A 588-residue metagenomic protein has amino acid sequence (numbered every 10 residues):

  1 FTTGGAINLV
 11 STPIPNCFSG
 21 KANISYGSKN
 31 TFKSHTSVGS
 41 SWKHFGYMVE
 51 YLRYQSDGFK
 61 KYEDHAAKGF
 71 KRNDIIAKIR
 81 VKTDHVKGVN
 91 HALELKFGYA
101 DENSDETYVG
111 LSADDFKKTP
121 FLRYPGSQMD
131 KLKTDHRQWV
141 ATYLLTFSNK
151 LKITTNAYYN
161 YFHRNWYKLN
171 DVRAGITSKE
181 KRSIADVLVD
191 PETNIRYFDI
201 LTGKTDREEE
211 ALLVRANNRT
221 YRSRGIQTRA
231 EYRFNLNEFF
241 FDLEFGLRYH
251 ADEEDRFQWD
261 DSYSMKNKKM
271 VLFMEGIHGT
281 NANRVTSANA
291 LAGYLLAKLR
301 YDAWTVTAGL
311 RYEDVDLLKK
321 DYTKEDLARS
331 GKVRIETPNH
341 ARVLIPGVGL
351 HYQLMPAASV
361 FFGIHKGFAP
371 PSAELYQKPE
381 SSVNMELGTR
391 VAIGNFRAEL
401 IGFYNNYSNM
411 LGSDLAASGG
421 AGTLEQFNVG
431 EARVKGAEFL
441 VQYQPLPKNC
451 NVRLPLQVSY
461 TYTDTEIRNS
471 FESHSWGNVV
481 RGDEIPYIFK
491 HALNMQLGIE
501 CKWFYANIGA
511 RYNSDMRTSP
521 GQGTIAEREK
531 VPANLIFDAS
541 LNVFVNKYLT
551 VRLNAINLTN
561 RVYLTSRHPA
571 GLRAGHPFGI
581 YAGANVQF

Functional and structural regions predicted by a protein language model:
F1-N23, S34-V38: N-terminal periplasmic accessory domains that precede and gate Gram-negative outer-membrane beta-barrel machines
I14-S19, K43-H44, D84-A92, T146-K152 (+5 more regions): Short loop/turn motifs that connect adjacent beta-strands in outer-membrane beta-barrel proteins
Y26-Q55, D64-T107, K131-D135, T142-F147: Transmembrane beta-barrel wall of Gram-negative outer-membrane proteins
V86-G88, L93, T134-Y322: Face-selective signature of the C-terminal outer-membrane beta-barrel domain
T146, K152-N170, Q353, S359-G363 (+3 more regions): Membrane-embedded beta-barrel scaffold of Gram-negative outer-membrane proteins
Y221, F240-D252, I277-Y407, L454 (+1 more regions): Structural signature of Gram-negative outer-membrane beta-barrels, strongest in the C-terminal barrel of TonB-dependent
L236-N237, R300, V315, F427-P520 (+2 more regions): Gram-negative outer-membrane beta-barrel transporters
S408, R453-L456, R511-G521, S540-F588: C-terminal beta-signal and adjacent terminal beta-strands/loops of Gram-negative outer-membrane beta-barrel proteins
